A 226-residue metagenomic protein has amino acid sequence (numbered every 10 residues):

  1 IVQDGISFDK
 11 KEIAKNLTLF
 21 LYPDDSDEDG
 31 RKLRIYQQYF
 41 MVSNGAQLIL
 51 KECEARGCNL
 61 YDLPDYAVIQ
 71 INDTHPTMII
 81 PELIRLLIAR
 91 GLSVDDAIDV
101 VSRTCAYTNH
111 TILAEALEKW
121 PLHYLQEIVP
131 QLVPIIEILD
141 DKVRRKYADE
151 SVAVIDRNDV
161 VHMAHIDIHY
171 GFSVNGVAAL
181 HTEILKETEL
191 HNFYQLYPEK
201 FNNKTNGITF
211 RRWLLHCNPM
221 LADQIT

Functional and structural regions predicted by a protein language model:
I1-T226: A conserved ligand/cofactor-binding region detector
